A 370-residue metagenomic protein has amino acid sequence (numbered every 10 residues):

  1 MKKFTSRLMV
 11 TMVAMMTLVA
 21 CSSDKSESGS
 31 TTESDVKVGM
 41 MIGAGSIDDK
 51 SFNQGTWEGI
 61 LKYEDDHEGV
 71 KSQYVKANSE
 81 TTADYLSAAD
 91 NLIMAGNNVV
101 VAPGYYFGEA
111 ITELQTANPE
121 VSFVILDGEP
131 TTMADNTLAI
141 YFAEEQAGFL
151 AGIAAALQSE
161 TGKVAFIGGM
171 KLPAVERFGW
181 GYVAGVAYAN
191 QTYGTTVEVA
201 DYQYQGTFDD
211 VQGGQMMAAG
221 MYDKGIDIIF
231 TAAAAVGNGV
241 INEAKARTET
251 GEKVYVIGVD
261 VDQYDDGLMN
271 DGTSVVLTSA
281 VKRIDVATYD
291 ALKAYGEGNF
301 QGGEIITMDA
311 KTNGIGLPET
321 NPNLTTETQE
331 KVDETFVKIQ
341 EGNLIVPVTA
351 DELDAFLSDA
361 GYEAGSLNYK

Functional and structural regions predicted by a protein language model:
M1-M9: Bacterial N-terminal signal peptides that target proteins for export
T17-A20: C-terminal motif of bacterial Sec signal peptides marking the signal peptidase cleavage site
D24-K370: A residue-level marker of the well-folded mature domains of exported/periplasmic proteins
